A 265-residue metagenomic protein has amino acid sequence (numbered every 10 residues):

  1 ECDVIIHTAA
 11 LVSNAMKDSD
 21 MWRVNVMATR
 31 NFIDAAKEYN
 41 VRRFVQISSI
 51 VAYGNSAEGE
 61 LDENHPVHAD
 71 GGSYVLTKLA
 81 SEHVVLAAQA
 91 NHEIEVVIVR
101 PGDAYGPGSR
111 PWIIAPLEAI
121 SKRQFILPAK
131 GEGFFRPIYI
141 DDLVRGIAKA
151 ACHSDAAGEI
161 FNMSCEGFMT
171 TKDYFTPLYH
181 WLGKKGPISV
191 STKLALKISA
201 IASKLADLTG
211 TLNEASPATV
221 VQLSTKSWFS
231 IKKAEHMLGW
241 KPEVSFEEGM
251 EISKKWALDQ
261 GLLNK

Functional and structural regions predicted by a protein language model:
E1-M27, A35, Y53: NAD(P)H-binding glycine-rich loop region in Rossmannoid oxidoreductase-like domains and their noncatalytic homologs
R23, N55-A104, F125: Catalytic helix-loop patch of NAD(P)-dependent Rossmann-fold dehydrogenases
M27, N31-S73: Conserved Rossmann-fold NAD(P)-dependent oxidoreductase catalytic core, especially the SDR/UDP-sugar
L79, H92-I94, Y105-A115, D141 (+2 more regions): Glycine/proline-rich active-site loop of Rossmann-fold NAD(P)-dependent oxidoreductases
A88-F135, I140-D141, L178: NAD(P)-dependent short-chain dehydrogenase/reductase
I140, T176, A200-K241: Conserved C-terminal active-site "lid" loop/helix of NAD(P)H-dependent oxidoreductases that clamps the redox cofactor
K149-A215, E247, E251-K254, L262-K265: Mid/C-terminal beta-alpha module of Rossmann-like enzyme folds, strongest in SDR-family dehydrogenases/epimerases
F229-M237, K241, S245-K265: Amphipathic terminal alpha-helices
